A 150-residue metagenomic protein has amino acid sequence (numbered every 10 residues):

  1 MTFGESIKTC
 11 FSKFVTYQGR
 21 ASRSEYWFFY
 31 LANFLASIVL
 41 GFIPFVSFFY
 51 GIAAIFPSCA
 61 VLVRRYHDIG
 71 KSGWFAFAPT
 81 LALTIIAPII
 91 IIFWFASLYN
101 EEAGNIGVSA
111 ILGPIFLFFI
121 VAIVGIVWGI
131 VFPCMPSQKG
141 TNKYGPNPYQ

Functional and structural regions predicted by a protein language model:
M1-A36, A54-F75, V131-Q150: Membrane-interface extramembranous regions at the lipid-water interface
T16-Y17, A96-N105: Juxtamembrane, membrane-proximal amphipathic segments and lipid-exposed surfaces of hairpin/multipass modules
S24-C59, G73-S97, A110-P133: Hydrophobic alpha-helical transmembrane segments in multi-pass membrane proteins
G107-A110, F116, K143, P148: Polar low-complexity intrinsically disordered regions enriched in Ser/Thr and small residues
